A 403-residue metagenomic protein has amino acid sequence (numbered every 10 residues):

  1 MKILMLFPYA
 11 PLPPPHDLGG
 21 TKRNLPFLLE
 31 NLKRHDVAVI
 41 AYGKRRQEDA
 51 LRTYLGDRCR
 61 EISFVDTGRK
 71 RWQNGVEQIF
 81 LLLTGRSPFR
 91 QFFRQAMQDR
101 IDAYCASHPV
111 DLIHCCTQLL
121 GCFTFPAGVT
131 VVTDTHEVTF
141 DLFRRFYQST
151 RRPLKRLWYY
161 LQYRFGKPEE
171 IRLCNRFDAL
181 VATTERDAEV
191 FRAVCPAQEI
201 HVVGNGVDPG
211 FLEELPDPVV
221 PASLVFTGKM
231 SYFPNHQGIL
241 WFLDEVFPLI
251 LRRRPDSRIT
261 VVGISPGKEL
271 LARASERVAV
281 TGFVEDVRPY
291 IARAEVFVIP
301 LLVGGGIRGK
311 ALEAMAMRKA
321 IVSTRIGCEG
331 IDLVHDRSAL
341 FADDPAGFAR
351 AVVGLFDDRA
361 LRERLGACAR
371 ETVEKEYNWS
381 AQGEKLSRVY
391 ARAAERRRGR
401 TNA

Functional and structural regions predicted by a protein language model:
M1-S63, H108: N-terminal subdomain of nucleotide-sugar transferases
P8, R69-S87, T133-I171: Acceptor-binding helix/loop patch of EC 2.4 sugar-transfer enzymes, predominantly nucleotide-sugar-dependent
V132, F140, Y159-K167, I171-E214: Donor nucleotide-sugar binding/catalytic pocket of nucleotide-sugar-dependent glycosyltransferases
D178, P289-G306, M317-A320: Acidic donor-binding loop of glycosyltransferase active sites
V202-R293: Conserved catalytic-core segment of nucleotide-activated headgroup transferases in glycan assembly
K310-A314, A320-T324: Short hydrophobic beta-strand element within catalytic cores of glycosyltransferases and related nucleotide-activated
D336-A346, G354-R359: Conserved acidic donor-binding segment of nucleotide-sugar-dependent glycosyltransferases
L361-E376, Q382-R388: A short, well-ordered alpha-helix in the C-terminal region of glycosyltransferases
